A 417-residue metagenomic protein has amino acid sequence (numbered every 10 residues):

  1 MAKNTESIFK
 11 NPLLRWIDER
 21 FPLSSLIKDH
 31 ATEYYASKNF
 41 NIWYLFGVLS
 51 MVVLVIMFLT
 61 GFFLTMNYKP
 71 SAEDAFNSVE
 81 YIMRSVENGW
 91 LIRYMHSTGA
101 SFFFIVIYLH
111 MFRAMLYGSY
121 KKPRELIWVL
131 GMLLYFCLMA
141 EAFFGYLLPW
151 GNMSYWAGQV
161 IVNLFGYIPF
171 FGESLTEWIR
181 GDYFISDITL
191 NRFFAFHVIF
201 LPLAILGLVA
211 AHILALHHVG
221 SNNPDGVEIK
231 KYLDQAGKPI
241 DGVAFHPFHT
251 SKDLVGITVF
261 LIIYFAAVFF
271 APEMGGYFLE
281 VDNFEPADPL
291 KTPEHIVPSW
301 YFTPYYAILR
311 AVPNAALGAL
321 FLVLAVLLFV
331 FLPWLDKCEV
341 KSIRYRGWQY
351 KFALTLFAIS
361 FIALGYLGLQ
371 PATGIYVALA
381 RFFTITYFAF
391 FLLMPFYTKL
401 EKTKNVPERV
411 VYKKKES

Functional and structural regions predicted by a protein language model:
A2-F102, V106-S417: Membrane-embedded and interfacial regions of multi-pass energy-transducing membrane proteins
